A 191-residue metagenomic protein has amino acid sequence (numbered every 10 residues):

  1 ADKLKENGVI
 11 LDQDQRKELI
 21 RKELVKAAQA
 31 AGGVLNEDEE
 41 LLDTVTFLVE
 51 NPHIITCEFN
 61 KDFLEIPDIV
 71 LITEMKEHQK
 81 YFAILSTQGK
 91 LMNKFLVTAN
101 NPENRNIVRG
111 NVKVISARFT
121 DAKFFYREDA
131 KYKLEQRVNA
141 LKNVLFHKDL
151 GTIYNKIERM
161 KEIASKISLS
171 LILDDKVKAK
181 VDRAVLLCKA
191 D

Functional and structural regions predicted by a protein language model:
A1-D191: Amphipathic alpha-helical "coupling" segments that flank catalytic cores
